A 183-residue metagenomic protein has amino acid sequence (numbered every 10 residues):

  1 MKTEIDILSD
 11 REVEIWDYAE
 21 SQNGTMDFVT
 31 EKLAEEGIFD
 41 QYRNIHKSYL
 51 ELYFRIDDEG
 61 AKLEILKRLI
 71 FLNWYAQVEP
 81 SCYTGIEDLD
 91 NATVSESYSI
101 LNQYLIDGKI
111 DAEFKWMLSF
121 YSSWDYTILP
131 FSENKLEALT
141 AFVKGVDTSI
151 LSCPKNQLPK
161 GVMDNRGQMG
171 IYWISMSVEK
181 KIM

Functional and structural regions predicted by a protein language model:
M1-I106, V143-M183: N-terminal alpha-helical interaction modules that lie
L63, A112, W116-S119: Start-of-helix signal in alpha-solenoid helical-repeat scaffolds, especially tetratricopeptide repeats
L69, L118, S123-D125, F142: Structural register within alpha-helical repeat arrays
N73, P80, S122-D125, L129: Residue at a conserved register position within TPR or TPR-like alpha-solenoid repeats
I106-A112: A short, structured loop/turn motif at beta-sheet edges
A112, A138-A141: A structural signal for the main folded, soluble domain(s) of proteins
S132-N134: Structural signature of tandem alpha-helical TPR/SEL1-like repeats, specifically the intra-repeat loop/turn
